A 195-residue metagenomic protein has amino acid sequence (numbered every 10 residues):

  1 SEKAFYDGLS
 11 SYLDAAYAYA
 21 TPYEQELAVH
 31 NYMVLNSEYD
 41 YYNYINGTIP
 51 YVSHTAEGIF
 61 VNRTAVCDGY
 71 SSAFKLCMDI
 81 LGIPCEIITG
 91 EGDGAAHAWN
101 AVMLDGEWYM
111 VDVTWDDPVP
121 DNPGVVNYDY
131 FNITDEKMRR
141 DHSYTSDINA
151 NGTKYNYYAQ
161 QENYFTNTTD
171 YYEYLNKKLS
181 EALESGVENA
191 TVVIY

Functional and structural regions predicted by a protein language model:
E2-I59: Secondary-structure boundary elements
Y17, V61-R63, G82: Long alpha-helical, hydrophobic tracts
E26-V29, F60-M78: Active-site nucleophilic cysteine motif
N43-V52, V61, G94, N122-G124 (+1 more regions): Intrinsically disordered, low-complexity coil segments
E57-N62, I88: Short helix/strand-bridging catalytic loops that position acidic/His residues to coordinate divalent metals and engage
G69-E136: Hydrophobic/aromatic-rich core segments of domains that either
E107-Y195: His-Asp-centered catalytic microenvironments across diverse enzyme cores, prominently the transglutaminase-like
